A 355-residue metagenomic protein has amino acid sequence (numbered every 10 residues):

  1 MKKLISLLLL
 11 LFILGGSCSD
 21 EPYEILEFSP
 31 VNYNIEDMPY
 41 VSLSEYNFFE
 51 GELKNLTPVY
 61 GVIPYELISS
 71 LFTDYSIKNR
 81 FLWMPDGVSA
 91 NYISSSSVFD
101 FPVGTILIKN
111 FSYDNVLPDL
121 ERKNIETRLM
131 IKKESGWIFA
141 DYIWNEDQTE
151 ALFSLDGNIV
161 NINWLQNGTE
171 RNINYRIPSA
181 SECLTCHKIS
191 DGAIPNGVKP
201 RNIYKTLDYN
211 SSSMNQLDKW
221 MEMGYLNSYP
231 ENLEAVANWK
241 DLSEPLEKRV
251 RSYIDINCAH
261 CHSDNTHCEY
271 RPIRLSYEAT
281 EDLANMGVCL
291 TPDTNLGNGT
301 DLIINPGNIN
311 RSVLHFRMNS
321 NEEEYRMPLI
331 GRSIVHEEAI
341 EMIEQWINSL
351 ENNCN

Functional and structural regions predicted by a protein language model:
K2-L8: Sec-dependent signal peptide recognition, specifically the positively charged N-region followed immediately by
I5, I35, S243-P245: Generic hydrophobic alpha-helical membrane-segment signal
L14-S17: C-terminal motif of bacterial Sec signal peptides marking the signal peptidase cleavage site
S19-E27, V98, L117-N355: Sequence context surrounding c-type heme c attachment/ligation sites in exported
I25-I93, S112-D114, K123-M130, G136-S154: Conserved small-residue
F101-G104: Short, well-ordered loop/turn sites that connect or cap secondary structure elements
